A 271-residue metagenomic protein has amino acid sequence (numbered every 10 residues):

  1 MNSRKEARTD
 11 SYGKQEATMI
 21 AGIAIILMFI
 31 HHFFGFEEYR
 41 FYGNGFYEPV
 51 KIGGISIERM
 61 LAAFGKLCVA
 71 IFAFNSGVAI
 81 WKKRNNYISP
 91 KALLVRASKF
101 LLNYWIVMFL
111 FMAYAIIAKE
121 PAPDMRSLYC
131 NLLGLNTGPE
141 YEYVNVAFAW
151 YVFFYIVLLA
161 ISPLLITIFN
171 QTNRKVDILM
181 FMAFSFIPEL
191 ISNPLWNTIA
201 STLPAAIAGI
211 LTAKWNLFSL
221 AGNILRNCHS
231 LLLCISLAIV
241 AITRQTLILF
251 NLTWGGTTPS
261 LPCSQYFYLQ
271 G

Functional and structural regions predicted by a protein language model:
M1-A183: Membrane-cytosol interface segments of multi-pass membrane proteins, especially ER/Golgi lipid-handling enzymes
S185, I191-G271: Alpha-helical transmembrane segments and terminal signal-anchor/GPI-anchor hydrophobic tails, characterized by long
